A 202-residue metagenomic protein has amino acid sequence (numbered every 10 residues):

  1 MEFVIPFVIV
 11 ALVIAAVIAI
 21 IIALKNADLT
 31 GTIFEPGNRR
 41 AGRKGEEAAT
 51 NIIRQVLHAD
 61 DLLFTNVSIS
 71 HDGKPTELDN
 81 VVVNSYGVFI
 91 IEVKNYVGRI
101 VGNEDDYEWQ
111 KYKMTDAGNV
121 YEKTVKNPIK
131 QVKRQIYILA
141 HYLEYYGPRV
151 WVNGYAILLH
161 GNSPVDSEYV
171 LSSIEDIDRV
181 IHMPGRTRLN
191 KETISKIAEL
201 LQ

Functional and structural regions predicted by a protein language model:
M1-T76, V82-V88, K94-E104, E108-Q202: Surface-exposed interaction regions that form or flank ligand-binding interfaces
